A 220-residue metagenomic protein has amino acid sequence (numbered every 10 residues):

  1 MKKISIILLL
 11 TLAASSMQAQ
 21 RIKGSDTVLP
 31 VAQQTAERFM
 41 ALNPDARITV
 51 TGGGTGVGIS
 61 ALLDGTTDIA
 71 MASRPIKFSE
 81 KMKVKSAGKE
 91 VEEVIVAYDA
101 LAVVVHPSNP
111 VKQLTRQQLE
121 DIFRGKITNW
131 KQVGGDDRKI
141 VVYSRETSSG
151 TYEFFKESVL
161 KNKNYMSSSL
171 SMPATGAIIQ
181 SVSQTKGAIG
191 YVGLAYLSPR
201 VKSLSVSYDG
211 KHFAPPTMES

Functional and structural regions predicted by a protein language model:
S5, L9-Q18: Hydrophobic h-region of N-terminal signal peptides that target proteins for export in Gram-negative bacteria
Q20-S220: Exported/periplasmic ABC-transporter solute-binding proteins
